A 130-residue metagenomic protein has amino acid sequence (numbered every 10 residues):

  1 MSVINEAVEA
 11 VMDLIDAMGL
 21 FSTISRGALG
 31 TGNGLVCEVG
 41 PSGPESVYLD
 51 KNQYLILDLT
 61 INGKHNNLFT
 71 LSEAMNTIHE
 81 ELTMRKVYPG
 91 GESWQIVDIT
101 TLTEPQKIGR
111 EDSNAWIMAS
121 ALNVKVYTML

Functional and structural regions predicted by a protein language model:
M1-D13, S42-Y54, W94-L130: Short, charged interaction patches at domain edges and termini
M1-K51, E73, R85-Q95: Small/polar-rich, solvent-exposed N-terminal microdomains that initiate assembly or binding
L35, L57, S120: Change "...and in nucleic-acid phosphodiester-cleaving endonucleases..." to "...and in nucleic-acid processing enzymes
S42, K64-N66: Beta-hairpin (beta-strand-turn-beta-strand) motif
L55-K64: Active-site-adjacent structural patch at catalytic or cofactor/ligand-binding sites
N66-Y88: Mid-chain, well-packed structural core segment of small domains
